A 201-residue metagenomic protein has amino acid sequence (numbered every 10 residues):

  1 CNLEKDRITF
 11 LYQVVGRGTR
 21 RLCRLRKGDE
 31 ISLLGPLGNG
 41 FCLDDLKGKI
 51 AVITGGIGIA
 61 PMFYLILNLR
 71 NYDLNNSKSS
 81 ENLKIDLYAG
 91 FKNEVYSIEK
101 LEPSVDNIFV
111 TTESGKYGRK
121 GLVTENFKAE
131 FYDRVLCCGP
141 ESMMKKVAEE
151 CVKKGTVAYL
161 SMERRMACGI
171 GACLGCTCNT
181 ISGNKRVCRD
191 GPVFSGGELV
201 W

Functional and structural regions predicted by a protein language model:
C1-K27, K92: Ferredoxin-reductase
I8, I50, K84-D86, Y132-V135: Short active-site oxyanion
R20-C23, D44, E198-L199: A short, polar/proline- and glycine-enriched secondary-structure boundary/capping micro-motif
I31-L33: Generic structural signal for buried aliphatic residues
N39-I108: Hydrophobic, well-structured mid-protein blocks that either form specific transmembrane helices
Y88-W201: Reductase modules of NAD(P)H-dependent flavoproteins
